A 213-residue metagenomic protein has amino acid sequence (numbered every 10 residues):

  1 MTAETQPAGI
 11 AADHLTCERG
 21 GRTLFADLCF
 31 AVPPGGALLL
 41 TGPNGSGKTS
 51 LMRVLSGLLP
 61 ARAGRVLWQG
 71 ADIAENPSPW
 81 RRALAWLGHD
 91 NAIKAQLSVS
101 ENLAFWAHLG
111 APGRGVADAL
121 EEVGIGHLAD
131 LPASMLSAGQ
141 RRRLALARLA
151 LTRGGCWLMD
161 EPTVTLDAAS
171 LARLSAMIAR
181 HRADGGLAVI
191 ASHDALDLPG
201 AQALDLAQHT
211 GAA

Functional and structural regions predicted by a protein language model:
S56: Helix-to-loop junction immediately C-terminal to a conserved catalytic motif
A61-E75, P79-W80: Conserved ABC transporter NBD signature motif
D90, A95-G110: Q-loop/switch helix immediately C-terminal to the Walker
F105, P132-Q140: Conserved ABC ATPase signature
R114-A129, A147: Conserved ABC ATPase "signature" region
L146, G185: Hydrophobic anchor residue at the start of the ABC signature
W157-E161: Catalytic Walker B motif of ABC-type/P-loop ATPase nucleotide-binding domains
